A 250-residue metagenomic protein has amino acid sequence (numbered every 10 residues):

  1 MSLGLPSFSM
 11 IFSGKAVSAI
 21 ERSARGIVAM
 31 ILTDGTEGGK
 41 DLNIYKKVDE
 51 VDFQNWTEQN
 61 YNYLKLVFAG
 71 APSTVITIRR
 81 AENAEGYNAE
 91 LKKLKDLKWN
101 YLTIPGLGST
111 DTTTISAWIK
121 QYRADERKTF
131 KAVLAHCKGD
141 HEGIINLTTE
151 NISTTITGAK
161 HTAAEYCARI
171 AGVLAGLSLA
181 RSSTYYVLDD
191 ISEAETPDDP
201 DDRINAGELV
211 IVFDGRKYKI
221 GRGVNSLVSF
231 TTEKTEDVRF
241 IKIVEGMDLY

Functional and structural regions predicted by a protein language model:
M1-N146: Small-residue-rich
K92-Y250: A glycine- and small-residue-enriched flexible loop/hinge signal that marks low-structured segments
